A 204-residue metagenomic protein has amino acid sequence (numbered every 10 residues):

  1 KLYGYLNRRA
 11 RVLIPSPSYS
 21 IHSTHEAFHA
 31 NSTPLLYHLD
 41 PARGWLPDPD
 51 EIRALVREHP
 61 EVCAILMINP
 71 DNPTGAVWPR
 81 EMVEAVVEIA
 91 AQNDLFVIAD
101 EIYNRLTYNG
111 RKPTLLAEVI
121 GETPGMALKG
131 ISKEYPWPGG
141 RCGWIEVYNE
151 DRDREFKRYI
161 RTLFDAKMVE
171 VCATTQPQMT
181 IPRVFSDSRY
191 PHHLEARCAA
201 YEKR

Functional and structural regions predicted by a protein language model:
K1-R11: Phosphate-binding glycine-rich loop
A10, N31, Q92-L95, E122-T123: A short helix->loop->beta-strand "cap" motif at the edges of active sites that frequently abuts
I14, L36, V97-A99, I181: Hydrophobic residues in well-ordered beta-strands that form the structural core
S18-S23: Conserved coil-to-alpha-helix start sites within the AMP-binding
H25-A30, A90: Short hydrophobic alpha-helical segments of the AMP-binding
L39-K112: Active-site phosphate-binding strand-loop segment of PLP-dependent enzymes
E118-A199: Conserved core segment of the aminotransferase class I/II
